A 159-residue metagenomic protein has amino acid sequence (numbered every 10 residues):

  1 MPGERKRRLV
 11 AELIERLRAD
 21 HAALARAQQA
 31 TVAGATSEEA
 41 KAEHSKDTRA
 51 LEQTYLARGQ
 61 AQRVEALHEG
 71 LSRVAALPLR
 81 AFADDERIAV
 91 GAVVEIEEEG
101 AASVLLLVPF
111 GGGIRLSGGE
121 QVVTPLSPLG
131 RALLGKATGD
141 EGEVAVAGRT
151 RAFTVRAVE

Functional and structural regions predicted by a protein language model:
M1-G70: Helix-rich terminal scaffold detector
R5-K6, K41-A42, R49, L77-A81 (+2 more regions): Short secondary-structure boundary micro-motifs
E69, R73-I88: Helix-adjacent hinge/juxtasegments
V74, F153-T154: Short amphipathic alpha-helical leader/targeting segments
F82-G148, F153: Non-DNA-binding regulatory cores of transcription-related proteins, predominantly C-terminal effector-binding
V155-E159: Short hydrophobic/aromatic patches at helix-to-coil boundaries
